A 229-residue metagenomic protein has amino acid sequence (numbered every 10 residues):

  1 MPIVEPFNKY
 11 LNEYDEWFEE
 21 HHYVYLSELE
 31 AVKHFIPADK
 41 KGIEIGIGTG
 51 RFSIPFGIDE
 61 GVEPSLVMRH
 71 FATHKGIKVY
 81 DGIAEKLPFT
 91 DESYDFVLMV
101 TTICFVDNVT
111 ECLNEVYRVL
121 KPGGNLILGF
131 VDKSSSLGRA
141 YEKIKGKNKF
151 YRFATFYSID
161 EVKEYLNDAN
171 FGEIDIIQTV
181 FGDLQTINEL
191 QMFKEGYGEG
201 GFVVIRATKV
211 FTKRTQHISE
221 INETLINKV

Functional and structural regions predicted by a protein language model:
M1-A38, R51, F71, V180 (+2 more regions): Conserved class I S-adenosyl-L-methionine
I43-K86: Class I SAM-dependent methyltransferase SAM/SAH-binding core
L98: A conserved beta-strand element that flanks and buttresses the S-adenosyl-L-methionine
T101-C104: Short catalytic micro-motifs in class I SAM-dependent methyltransferases
T110-P122: A short glycine-rich, Lys/Arg-flanked "PGG" loop and its adjoining helix->strand segment in the class I
N125-F153: Conserved class I S-adenosyl-L-methionine
F153-I177: Short alpha-helix
E189-V229: Core SAM-dependent methyltransferase catalytic element
